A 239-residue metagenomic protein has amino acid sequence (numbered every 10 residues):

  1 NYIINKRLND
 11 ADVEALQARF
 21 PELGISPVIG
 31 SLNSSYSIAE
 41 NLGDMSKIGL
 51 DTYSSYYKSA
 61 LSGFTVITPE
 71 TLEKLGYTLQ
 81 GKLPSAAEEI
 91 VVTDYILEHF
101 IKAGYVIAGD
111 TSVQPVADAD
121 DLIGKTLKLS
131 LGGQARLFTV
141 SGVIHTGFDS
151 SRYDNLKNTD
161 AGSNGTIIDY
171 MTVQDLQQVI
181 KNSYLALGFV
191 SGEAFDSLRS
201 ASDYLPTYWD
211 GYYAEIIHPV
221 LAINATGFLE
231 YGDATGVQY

Functional and structural regions predicted by a protein language model:
N1-Y239: Basic-flanked hydrophobic alpha-helices used for secretion and membrane insertion
